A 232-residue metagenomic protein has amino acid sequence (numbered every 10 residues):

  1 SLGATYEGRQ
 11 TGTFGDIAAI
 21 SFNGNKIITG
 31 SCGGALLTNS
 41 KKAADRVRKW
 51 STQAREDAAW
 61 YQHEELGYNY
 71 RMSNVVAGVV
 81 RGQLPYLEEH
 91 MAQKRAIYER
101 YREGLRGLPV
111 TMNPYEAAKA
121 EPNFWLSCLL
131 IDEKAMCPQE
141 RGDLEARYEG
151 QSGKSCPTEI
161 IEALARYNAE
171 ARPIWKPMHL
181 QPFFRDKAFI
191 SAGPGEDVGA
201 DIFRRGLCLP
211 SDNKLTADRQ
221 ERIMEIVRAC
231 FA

Functional and structural regions predicted by a protein language model:
S1-S21: Conserved PLP phosphate-binding loop immediately N-terminal to the Schiff-base lysine helix in PLP-dependent enzymes
L2, T29, L215: Hydrophobic/aromatic residue at the end of a short beta strand that borders the catalytic acidic motif
T5, K41-A232: PLP-dependent aminotransferase class I/II
T11-G12, I28, N69: Alpha-helix termination/capping residues and helix-transition junctions
F14-G15, C32, S127: Acidic, glycine-centered active-site loop in nucleotide-sugar glycosyltransferases
I20-S21, G34-S40, R81: Short beta-strand-to-turn element immediately C-terminal to the catalytic PLP-Schiff-base lysine in fold type I
I27, S31-A35: Glycine-rich phosphate-binding loop of ATP-grasp-fold ATP-dependent ligases
